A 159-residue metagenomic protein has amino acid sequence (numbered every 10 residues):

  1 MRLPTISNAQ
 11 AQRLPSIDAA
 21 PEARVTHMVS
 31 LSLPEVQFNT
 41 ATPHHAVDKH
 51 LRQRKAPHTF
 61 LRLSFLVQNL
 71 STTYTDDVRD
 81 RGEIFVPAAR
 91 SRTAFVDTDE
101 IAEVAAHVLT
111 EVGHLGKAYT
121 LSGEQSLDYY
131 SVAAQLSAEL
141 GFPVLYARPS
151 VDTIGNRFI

Functional and structural regions predicted by a protein language model:
L3-S7, A19-H27, L33-F158: Oxidoreductase cofactor-interface core, primarily capturing Rossmann-like NAD(P)-dependent enzymes
A9, R13: Aromatic/hydrophobic pocket-lining residues that form the small-molecule binding cavity in soluble enzyme cores
